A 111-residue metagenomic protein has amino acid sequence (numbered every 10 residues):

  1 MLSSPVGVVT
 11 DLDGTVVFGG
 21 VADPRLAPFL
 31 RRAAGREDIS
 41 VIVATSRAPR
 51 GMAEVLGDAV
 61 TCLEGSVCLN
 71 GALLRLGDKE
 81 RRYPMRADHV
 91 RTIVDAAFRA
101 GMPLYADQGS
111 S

Functional and structural regions predicted by a protein language model:
M1-L2, G35: Short, flexible hinge/linker loops that cap or flank conserved catalytic cores
L2-A22, V43: Asp-based phosphoryl-transfer active-site loop
P24-S111: Active-site phosphate-binding/coordination module
